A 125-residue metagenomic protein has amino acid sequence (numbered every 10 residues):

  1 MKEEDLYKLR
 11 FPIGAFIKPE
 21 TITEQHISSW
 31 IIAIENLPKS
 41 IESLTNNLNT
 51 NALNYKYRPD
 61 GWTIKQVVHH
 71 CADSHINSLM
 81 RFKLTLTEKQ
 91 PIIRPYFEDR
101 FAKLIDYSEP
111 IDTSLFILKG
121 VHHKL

Functional and structural regions predicted by a protein language model:
M1-I64, I76-L125: Aromatic-glycine hotspot motif
H70, S74: Histidine-centered divalent metal-coordination motifs
